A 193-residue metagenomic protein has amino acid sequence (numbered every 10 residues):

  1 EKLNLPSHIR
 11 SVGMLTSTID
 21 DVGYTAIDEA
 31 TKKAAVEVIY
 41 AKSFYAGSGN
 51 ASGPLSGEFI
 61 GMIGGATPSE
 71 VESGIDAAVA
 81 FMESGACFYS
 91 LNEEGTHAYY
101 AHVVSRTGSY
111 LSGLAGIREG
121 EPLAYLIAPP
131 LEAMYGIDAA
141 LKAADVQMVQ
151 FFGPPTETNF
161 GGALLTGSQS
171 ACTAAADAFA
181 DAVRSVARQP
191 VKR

Functional and structural regions predicted by a protein language model:
E1-I19, K42-F59, G65-A66, A86-R193: A structural signal for small-residue-enriched, beta-sheet-centric alpha/beta enzyme cores and oligomeric scaffold folds
G23-E29: N-terminal low-complexity, intrinsically disordered segments
A26, G74, A133-G136: Amphipathic alpha-helical interface surfaces
E37: Flexible, small-/acidic-enriched active-site or ligand-binding loops
V71-F81, A175-A182: Short amphipathic alpha-helices in soluble, non-transmembrane regions that often serve as interface/regulatory elements
